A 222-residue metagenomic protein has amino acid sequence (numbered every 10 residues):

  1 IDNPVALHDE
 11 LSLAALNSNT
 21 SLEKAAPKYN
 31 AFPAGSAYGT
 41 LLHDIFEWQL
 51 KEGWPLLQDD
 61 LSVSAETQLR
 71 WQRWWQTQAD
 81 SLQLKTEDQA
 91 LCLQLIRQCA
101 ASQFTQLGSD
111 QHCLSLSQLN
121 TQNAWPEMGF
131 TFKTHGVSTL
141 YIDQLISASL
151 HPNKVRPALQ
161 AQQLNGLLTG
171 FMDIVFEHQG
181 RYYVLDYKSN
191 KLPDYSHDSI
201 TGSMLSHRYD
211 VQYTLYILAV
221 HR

Functional and structural regions predicted by a protein language model:
I1-R222: Structural signature of nuclease core domains in nucleic-acid processing machines
